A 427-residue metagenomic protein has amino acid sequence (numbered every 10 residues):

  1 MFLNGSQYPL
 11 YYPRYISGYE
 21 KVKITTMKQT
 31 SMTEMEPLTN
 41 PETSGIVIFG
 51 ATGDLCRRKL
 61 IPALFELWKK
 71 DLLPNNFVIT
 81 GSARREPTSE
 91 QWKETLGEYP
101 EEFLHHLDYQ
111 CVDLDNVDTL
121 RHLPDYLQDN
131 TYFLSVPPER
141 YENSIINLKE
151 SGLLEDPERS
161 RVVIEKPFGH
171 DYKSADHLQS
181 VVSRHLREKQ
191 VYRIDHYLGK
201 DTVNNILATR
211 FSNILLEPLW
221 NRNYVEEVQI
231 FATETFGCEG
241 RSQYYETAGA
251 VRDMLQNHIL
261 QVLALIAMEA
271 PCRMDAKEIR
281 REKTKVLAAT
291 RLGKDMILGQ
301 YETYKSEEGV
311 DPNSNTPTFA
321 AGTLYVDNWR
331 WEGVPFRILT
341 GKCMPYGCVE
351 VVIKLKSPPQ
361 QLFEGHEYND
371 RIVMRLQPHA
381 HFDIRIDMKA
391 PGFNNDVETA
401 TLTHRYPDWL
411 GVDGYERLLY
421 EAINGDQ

Functional and structural regions predicted by a protein language model:
N4, K21-I24: Polybasic, lysine-rich low-complexity intrinsically disordered segments
Q7-Y15, Y19, Q29: Low-complexity, intrinsically disordered or signal/transmembrane-proximal segments
I24-V163, F168-Q427: Secretory/organelle targeting and membrane-embedding segments
